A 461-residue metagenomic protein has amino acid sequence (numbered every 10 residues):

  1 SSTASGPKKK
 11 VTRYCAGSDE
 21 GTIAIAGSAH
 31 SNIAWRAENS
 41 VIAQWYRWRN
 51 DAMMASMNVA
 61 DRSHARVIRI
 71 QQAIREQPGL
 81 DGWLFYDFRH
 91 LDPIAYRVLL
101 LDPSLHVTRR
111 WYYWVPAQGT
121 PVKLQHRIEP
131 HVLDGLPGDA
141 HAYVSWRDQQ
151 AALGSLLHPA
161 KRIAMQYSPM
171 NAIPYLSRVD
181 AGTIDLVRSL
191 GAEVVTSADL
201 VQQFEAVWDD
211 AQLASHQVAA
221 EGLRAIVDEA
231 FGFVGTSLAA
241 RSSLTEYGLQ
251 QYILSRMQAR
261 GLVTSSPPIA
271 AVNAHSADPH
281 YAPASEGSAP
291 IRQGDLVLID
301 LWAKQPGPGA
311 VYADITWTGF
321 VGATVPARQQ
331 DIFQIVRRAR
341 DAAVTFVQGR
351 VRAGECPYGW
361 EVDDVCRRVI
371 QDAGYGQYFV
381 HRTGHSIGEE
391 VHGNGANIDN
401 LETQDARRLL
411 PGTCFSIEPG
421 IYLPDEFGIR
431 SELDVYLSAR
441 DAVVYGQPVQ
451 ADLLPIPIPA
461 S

Functional and structural regions predicted by a protein language model:
S1-S2: Primarily low-complexity, compositionally biased regions used by nucleic-acid-associated proteins for macromolecular
S5-K10, Y14, S28-N32, N39 (+1 more regions): Hydrophobic alpha-helical signal/anchor motif
P7, I25, D102-P103: Alpha-helical interaction segments
A16-G17, A24: Residue-level detector of structural "landmarks"
G17-S18, R36, R49, S416: Intrinsically disordered, low-complexity regulatory regions of eukaryotic regulatory proteins
T22-A24, S31-N32, E38-V41, A52-M53: Generic short N-terminal amphipathic or hydrophobic helices
A43, R47-S461: Active-site neighborhoods and metal-handling regions in enzymes and metal-associated proteins
